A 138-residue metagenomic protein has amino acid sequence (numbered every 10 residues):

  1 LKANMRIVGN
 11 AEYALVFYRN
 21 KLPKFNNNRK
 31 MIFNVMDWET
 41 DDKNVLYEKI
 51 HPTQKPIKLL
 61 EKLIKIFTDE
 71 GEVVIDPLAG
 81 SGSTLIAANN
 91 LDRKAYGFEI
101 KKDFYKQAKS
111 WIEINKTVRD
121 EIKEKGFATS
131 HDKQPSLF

Functional and structural regions predicted by a protein language model:
L1-K106, F138: Core catalytic lobe of class I
S110-F138: S-adenosyl-L-methionine
